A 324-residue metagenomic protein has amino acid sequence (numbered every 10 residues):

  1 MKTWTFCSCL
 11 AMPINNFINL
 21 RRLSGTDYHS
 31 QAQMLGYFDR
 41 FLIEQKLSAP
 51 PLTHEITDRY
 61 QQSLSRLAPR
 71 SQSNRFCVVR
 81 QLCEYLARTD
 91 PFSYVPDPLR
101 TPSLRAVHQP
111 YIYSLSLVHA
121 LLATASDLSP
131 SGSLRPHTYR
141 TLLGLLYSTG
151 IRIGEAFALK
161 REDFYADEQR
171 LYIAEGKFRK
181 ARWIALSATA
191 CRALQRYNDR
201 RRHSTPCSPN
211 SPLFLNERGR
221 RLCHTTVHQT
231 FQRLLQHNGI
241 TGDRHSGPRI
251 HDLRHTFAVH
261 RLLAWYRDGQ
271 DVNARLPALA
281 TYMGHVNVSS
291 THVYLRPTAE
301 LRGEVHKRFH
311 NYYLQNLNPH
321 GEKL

Functional and structural regions predicted by a protein language model:
M1-L324: Conserved catalytic core of the tyrosine transesterase superfamily
